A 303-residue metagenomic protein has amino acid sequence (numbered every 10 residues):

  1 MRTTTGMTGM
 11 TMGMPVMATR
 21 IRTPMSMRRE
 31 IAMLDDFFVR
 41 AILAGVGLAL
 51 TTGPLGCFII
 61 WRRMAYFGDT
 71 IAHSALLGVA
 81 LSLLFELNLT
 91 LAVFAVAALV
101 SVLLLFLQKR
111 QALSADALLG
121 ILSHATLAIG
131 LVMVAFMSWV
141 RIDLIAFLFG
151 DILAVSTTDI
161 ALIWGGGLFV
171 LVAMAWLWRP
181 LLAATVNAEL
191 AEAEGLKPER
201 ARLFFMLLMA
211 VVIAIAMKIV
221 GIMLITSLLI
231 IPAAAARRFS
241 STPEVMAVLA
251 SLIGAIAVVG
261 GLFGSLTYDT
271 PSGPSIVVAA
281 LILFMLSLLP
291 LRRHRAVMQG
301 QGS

Functional and structural regions predicted by a protein language model:
M12, M17, R22-L50, A296: Membrane-interfacial amphipathic/re-entrant helices at transmembrane-helix boundaries
F38-A49, F85-L99, W164-G165, A214-L228 (+1 more regions): Structural signature of hydrophobic alpha-helical transmembrane segments
V39-R40, Q111, L119-R179, F204: Transmembrane helix-bundle core of multi-pass membrane transporters and related energy-transducing complexes
I42-G47, T90-A95, G120-I121, I160-G165 (+3 more regions): Hydrophobic alpha-helical transmembrane segments
C57-V140, A236-V248, S265-Y268, L291-R293: Short loop segments and helix-boundary regions at transmembrane helix junctions of multi-pass inner-membrane proteins
I160-I231: Helix-loop-helix "hairpin" substructures at the membrane interface of multi-pass membrane proteins
I225-P274: Transmembrane alpha-helical segments in multi-pass inner-membrane proteins
T270-V277, L281-S303: Cytosolic-side transmembrane-helix boundaries in multi-pass membrane proteins
